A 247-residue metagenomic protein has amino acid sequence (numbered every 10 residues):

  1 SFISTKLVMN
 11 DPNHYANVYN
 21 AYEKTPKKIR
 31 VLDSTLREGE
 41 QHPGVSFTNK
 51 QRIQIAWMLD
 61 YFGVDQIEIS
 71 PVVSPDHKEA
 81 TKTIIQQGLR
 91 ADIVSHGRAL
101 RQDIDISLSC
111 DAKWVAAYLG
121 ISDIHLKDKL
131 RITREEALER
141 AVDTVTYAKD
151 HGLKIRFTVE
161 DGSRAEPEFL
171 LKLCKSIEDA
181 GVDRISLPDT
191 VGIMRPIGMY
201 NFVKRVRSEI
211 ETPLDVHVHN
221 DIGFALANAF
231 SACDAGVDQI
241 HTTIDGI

Functional and structural regions predicted by a protein language model:
F2-R101: N-terminal capping/small domains of soluble enzymes
V31-S34, I67-I69, A91-G97, V115-A117 (+4 more regions): Hydrophobic faces of well-ordered beta-strands that scaffold small-molecule active sites in alpha/beta enzyme cores
E38, H42-P43, P71-P75, S122-I124 (+4 more regions): Short, small-residue-enriched loops and turns at beta-alpha junctions that line or gate enzyme active sites
F47-V64, R101-K127, R134-I155, E160-I210 (+1 more regions): Alpha/beta enzyme core
V73-D111, T133-E135, E166-L173, F202 (+1 more regions): Active-site loop-helix segments enriched in His/Asp/Glu that coordinate and activate a nucleophilic water at divalent
L89-A91, K149, R207, E211-T212 (+1 more regions): Secondary-structure boundary/capping motif
L119-I121, V237-I247: Glycine-rich phosphate-binding active-site loops on the catalytic face of alpha/beta enzymes
S208, T212-F224: Catalytic-site beta-strand/loop segments enriched in glycine and acidic/polar residues
